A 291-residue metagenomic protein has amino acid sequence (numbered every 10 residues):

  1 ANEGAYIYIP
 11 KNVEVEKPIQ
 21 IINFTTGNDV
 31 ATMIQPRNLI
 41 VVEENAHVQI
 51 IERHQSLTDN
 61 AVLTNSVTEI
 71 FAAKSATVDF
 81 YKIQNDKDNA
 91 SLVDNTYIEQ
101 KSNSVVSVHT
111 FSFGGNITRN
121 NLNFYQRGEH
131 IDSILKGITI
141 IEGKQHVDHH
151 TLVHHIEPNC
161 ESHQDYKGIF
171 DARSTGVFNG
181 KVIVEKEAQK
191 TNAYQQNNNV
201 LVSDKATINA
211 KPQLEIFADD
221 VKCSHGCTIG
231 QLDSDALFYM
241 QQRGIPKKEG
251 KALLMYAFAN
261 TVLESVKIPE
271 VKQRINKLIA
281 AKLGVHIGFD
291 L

Functional and structural regions predicted by a protein language model:
A1-F238, Q242-I245, A259-L291: Conserved beta-strand/loop scaffold segments within soluble protein domains that form the structured core and edges
